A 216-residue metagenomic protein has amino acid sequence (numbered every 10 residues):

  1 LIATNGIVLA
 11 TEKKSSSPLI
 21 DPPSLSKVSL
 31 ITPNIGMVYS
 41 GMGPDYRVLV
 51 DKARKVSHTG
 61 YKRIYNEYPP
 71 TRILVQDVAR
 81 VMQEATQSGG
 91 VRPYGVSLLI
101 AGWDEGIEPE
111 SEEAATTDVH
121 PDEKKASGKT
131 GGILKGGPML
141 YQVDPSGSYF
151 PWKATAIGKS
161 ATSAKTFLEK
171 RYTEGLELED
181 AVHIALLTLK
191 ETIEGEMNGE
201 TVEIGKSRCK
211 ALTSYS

Functional and structural regions predicted by a protein language model:
L1-S216: Long, low-complexity N-terminal extensions
